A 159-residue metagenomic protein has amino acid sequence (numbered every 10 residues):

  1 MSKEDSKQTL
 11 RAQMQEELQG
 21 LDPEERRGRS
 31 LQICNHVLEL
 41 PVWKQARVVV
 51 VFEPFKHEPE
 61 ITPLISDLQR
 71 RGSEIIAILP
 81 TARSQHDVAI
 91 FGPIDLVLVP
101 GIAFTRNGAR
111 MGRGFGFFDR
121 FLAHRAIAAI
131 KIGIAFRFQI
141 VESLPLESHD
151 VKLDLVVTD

Functional and structural regions predicted by a protein language model:
S2-P93: N-terminal active-site beta-alpha-beta segment that forms phosphate/nucleotide-binding and substrate-recognition loops
R83-D159: Conserved phosphate- and dinucleotide-binding cores of soluble alpha/beta proteins, encompassing both enzyme active
